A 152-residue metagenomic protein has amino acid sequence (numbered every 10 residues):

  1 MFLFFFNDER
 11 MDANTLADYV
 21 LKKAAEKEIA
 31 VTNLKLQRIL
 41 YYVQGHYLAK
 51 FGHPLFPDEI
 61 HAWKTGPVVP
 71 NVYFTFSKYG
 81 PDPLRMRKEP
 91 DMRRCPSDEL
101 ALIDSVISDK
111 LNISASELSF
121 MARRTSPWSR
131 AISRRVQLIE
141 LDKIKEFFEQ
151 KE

Functional and structural regions predicted by a protein language model:
M1-E152: Domain-edge interaction signal
